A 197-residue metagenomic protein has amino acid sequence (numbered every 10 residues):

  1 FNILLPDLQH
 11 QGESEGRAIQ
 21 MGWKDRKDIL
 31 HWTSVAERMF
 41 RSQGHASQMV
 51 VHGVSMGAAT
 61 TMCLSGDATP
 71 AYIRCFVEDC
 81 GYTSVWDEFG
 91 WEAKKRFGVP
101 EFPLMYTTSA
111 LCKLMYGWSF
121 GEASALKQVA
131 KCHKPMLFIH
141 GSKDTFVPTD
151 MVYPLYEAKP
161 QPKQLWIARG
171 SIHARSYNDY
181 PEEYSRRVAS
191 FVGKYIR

Functional and structural regions predicted by a protein language model:
F1-E15: Conserved alpha/beta-hydrolase
Q11-Q48: Catalytic nucleophile-loop/oxyanion-hole region of alpha/beta-hydrolase and closely related hydrolase-like folds
C63-W118: Hydrolase active-site cap/lid region
A125, K134, P148-E157: Short alpha-helix in the alpha/beta-hydrolase fold that links the catalytic acid
K131-H133, F138-H140, D144: Short beta-strand/loop motif that positions the catalytic acidic residue of the alpha/beta-hydrolase fold
S142-V147, A174-R175: Acidic catalytic loop of the alpha/beta-hydrolase fold
Y156-A174: Catalytic histidine neighborhood in serine/cysteine hydrolases with alpha/beta-hydrolase-type architecture
D179-R197: Catalytic active-site module of serine/aspartate enzymes centered on a nucleophile-bearing elbow/loop
